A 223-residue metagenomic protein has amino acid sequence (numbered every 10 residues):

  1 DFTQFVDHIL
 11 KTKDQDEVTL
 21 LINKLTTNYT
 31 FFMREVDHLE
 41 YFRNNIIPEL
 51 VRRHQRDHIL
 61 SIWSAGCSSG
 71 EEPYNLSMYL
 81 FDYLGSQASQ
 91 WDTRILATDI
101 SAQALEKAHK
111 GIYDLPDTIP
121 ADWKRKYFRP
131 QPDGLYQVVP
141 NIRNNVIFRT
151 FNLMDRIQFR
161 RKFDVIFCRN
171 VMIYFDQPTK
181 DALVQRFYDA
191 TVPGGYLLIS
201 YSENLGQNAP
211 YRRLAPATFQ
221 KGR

Functional and structural regions predicted by a protein language model:
D1-W63: Conserved AdoMet
D57-N75, R94-L96: Conserved class I S-adenosyl-L-methionine
A65, S86-F167, V171-T179, N204-L205: Extended basic-aromatic, gly/pro-enriched interface segments that bind polyanionic ligands
S69-A88: Conserved SAM-binding loop of SAM-dependent methyltransferases across substrates and taxa, primarily the Class I
V165, L205-R223: Core SAM-dependent methyltransferase catalytic element
D181-P193: A short glycine-rich, Lys/Arg-flanked "PGG" loop and its adjoining helix->strand segment in the class I
P193-Y201: Conserved beta-strand signature within the Rossmann-like core of class I S-adenosyl-L-methionine
